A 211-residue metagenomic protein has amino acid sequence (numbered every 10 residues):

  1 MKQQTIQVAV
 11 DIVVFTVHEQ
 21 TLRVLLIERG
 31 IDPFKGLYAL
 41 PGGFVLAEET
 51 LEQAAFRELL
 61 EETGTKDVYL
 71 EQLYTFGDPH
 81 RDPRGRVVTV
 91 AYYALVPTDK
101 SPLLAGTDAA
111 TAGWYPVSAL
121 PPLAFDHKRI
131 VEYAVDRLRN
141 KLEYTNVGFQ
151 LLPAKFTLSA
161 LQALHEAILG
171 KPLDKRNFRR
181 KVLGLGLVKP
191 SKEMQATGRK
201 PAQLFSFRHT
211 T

Functional and structural regions predicted by a protein language model:
M1-A39: N-terminal strand-loop-strand
K2, I6-V10, E52-F56, L60 (+4 more regions): Active-site segment of metal-dependent pyrophosphate-handling enzymes, primarily the Nudix hydrolase catalytic core
V24, E28-I31, K35, G42 (+3 more regions): Short, His- and charge-rich active-site/binding loops that engage polyanionic ligands
Y93, L103-R137, L151-S159, L164 (+1 more regions): NUDIX/MutT-family hydrolases
A163-P172: Short helix-coil junctions and helix-kink-helix linkers
K171-G198: Positively charged, solvent-exposed patches that mediate nucleic-acid binding
S191-T211: Long, intrinsically disordered, low-complexity Ser/Thr/Pro-rich regulatory/activation regions of nuclear proteins
